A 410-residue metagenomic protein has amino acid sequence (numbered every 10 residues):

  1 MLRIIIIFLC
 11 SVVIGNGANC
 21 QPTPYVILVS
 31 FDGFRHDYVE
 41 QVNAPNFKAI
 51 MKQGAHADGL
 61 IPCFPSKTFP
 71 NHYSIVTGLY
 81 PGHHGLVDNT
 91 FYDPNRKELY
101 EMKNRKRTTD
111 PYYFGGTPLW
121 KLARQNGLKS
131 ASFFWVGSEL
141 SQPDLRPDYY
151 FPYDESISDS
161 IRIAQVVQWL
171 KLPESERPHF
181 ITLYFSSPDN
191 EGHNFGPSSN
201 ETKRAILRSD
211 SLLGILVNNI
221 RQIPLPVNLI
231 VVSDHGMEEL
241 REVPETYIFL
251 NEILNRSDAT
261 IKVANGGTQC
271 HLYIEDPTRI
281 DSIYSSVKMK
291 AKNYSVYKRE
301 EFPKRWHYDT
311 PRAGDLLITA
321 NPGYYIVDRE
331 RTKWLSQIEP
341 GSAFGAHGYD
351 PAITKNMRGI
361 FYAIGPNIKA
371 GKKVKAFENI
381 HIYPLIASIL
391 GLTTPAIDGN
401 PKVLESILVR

Functional and structural regions predicted by a protein language model:
L2-I14: Sec-dependent N-terminal signal peptides
T23-R35, A49-M51, I75, A123 (+8 more regions): Beta-strand elements within well-structured catalytic alpha/beta cores of enzymes that handle phosphate/sulfate esters
V39-H84: Short, structured active-site-proximal loop/turn typified by the sulfatase FGly-forming signature C/S-X-P-X-R
L79-G196, K288, K292: His/Asp/Glu-rich, glycine-adjacent segments that coordinate divalent cations and/or stabilize oxyanion chemistry on
D159, I163-K171, P188-L229, I386: A long, amphipathic alpha-helix that forms part of the scaffold/cap immediately adjacent to metal-dependent active
P226-V227, H235-E275: Acidic/histidine-rich catalytic neighborhood
A264-K373, F377-L385: Active-site neighborhoods of enzymes that stabilize oxyanions during catalysis
